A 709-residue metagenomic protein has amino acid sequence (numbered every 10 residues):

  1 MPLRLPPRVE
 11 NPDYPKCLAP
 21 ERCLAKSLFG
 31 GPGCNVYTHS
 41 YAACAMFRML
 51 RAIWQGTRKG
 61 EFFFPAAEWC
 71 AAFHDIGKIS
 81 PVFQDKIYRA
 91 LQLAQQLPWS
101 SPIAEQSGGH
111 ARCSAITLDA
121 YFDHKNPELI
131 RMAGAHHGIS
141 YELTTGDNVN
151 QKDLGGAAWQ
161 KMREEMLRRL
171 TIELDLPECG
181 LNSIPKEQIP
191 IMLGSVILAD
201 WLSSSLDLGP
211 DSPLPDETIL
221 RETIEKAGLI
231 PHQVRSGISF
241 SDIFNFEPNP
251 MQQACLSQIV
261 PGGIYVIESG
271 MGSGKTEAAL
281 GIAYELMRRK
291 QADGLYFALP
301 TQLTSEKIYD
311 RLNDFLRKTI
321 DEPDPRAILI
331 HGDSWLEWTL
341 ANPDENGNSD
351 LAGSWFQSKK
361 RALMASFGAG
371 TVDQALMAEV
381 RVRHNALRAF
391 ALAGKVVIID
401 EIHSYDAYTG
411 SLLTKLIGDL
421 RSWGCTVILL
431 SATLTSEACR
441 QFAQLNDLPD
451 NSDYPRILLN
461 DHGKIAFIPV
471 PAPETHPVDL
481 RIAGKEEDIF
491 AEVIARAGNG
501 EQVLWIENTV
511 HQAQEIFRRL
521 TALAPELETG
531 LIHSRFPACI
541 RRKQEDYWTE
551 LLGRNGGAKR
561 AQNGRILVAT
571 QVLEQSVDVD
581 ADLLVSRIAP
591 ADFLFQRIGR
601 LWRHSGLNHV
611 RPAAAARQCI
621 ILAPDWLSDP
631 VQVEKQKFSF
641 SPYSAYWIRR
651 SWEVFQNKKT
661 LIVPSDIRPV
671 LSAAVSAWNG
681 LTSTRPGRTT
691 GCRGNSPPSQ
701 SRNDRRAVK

Functional and structural regions predicted by a protein language model:
P2-Q233: Accessory nucleic-acid engagement/destabilization modules that flank
K125, C439, A491-I494, G498-L504 (+3 more regions): C-terminal helicase lobe and adjacent C-terminal extensions/tails of nucleic-acid helicase motors
R235-E268: Conserved pre-motif I regulatory segment
P261-A283: Walker A/P-loop
I282-Y309, T319-P323, S422-W423: Conserved SF1/SF2 helicase motif Ia
D293-L316, H331-S334, L434-A438, V510: Conserved Walker A/P-loop ATP-binding site and its immediately adjacent core in helicase/helicase-like ATPase domains
L387-V396, I402-F467: Post-DEXD/H (motif II) to motif III coupling segment of the RecA-like Helicase ATP-binding lobe
P449-A513: Conserved interdomain linker/interface between the two RecA-like ATPase lobes of SF2 helicase motors
